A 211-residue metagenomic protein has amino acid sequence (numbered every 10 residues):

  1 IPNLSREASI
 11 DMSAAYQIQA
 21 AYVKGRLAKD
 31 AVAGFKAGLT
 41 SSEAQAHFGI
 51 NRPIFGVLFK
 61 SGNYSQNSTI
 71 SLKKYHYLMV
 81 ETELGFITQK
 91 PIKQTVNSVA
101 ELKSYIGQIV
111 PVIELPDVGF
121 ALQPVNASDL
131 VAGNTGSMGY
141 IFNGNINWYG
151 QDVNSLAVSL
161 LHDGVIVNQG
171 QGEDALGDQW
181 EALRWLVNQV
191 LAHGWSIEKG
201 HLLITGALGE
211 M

Functional and structural regions predicted by a protein language model:
I1-D178: Catalytic-core "active-site belt" of small-molecule-metabolizing enzymes, emphasizing His/Asp/Glu-rich regions
E7-S9, N188-V190, L208: Short alpha-helix capping/helix-loop boundary micro-motifs
M12, H193-W195, M211: Short, surface-exposed secondary-structure edge patches
G85, L183-R184, I204-G206: Active-site scaffold segments
G107-V110, L176-K199: Short, contiguous, well-ordered secondary-structure segments
N134, W180-A182, E210-M211: Alpha-helix boundary/interfacial micro-motifs
I197-E210: Conserved metal-binding segment of the jelly-roll/cupin
